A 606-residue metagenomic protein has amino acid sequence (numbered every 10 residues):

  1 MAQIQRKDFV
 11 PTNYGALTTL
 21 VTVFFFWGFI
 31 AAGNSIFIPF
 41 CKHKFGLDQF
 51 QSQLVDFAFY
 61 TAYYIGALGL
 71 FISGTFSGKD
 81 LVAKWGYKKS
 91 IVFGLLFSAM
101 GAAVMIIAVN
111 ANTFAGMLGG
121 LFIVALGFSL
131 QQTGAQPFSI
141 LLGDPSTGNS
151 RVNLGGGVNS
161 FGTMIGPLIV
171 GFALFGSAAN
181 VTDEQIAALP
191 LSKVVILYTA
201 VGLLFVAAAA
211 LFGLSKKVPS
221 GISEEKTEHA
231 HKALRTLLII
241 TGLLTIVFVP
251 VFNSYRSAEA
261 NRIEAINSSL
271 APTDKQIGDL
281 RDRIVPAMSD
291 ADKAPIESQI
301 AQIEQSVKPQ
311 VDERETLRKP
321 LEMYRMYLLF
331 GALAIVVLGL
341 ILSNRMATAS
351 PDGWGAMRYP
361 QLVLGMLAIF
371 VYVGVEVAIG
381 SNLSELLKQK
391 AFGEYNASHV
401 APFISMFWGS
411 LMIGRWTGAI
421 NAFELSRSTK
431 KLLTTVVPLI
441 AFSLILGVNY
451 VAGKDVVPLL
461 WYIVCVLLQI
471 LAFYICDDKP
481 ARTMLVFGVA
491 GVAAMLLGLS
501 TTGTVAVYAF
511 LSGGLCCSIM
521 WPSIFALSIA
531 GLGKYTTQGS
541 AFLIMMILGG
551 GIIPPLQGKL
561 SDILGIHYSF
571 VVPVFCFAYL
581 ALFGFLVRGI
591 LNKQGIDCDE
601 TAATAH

Functional and structural regions predicted by a protein language model:
M1-W27, H43, N112, A349-A356: Cytosolic juxtamembrane N-terminal segment immediately preceding the first transmembrane helix of multi-pass
G15-L47, A67-L70, G166, I379-L387: Extracytoplasmic
G28, L96-A111, F442-V456, I470-D477 (+1 more regions): C-terminal ends and interior cores of transmembrane alpha-helices in multi-pass membrane transporters/permeases
N34-I38, P167, G171-F175, L243-P272 (+6 more regions): Extracytoplasmic gate region of multi-pass secondary transporters
Q53-D80, S405-T417, G549-I552: Central cavity-lining transmembrane alpha-helices of secondary-active solute carriers, predominantly the Major
L130-T147, L383, S518-G533: Intracellular juxtamembrane helix-capping segments at the cytosolic ends of symmetry-related transmembrane helices
T147-A179, L411, S540-P554: Glycine-rich segments within core transmembrane alpha-helices of 12-TM secondary carriers
V170-A179, T199-S223, A233-A258, L329-A347 (+2 more regions): C-terminal membrane-cytosol helix-exit motif in multi-pass small-molecule transporters
